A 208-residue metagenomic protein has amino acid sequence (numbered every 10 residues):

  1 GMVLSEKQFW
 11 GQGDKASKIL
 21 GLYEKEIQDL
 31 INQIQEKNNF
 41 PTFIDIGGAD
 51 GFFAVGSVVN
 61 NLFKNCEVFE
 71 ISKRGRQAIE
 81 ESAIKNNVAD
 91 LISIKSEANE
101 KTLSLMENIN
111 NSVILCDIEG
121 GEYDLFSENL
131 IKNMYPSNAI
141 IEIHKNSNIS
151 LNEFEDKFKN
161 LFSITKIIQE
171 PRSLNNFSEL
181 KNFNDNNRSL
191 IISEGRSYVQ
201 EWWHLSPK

Functional and structural regions predicted by a protein language model:
G1-K73, Q77-S82, N86-L91, S104-I109 (+1 more regions): S-adenosyl-L-methionine
K37, Y135, N160-L161: Structured helix-beta-strand junction loops
T42, I46-D50, S93-N152: Active-site segment flanking the S-adenosylmethionine/decSAM binding pocket in AdoMet-dependent transferases
N60, K85, L130-M134, K157: Glycine-rich, phosphate-binding/catalytic loops in enzymes
I140, F154, F158, P171-R172: Conserved RNase H-like, two-metal-ion catalytic cores of nucleic-acid enzymes
N148-E153, N175-E179: Short, flexible/disordered intra-domain loops and linkers
F158-I168: Conserved Class I S-adenosyl-L-methionine
